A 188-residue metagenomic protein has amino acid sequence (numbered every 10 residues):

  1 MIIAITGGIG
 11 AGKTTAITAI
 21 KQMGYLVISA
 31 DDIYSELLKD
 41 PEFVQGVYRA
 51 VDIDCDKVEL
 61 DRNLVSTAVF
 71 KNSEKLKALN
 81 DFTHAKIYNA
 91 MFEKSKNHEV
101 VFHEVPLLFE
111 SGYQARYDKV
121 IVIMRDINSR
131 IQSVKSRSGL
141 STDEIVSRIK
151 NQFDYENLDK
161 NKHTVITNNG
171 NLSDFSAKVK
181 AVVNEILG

Functional and structural regions predicted by a protein language model:
I3-I5: Hydrophobic anchor at the beta1->P-loop junction of P-loop NTPases
G8, I20: P-loop (Walker A) phosphate-binding loop of NTP-binding proteins
A11: ATP-binding Walker
T14: Walker A/P-loop
D32, E36-E99: ATP-dependent small-molecule kinase phosphotransfer cores that center on conserved nucleotide phosphate-binding segments
A90-M91, A115-R116, S136-I186: Small-molecule kinase domains that catalyze NTP-dependent phosphoryl transfer to phosphate-bearing small molecules
A90-S95, V100-R137: ATP-dependent NMP and nucleoside kinases share a basic, alpha-helical "lid"
